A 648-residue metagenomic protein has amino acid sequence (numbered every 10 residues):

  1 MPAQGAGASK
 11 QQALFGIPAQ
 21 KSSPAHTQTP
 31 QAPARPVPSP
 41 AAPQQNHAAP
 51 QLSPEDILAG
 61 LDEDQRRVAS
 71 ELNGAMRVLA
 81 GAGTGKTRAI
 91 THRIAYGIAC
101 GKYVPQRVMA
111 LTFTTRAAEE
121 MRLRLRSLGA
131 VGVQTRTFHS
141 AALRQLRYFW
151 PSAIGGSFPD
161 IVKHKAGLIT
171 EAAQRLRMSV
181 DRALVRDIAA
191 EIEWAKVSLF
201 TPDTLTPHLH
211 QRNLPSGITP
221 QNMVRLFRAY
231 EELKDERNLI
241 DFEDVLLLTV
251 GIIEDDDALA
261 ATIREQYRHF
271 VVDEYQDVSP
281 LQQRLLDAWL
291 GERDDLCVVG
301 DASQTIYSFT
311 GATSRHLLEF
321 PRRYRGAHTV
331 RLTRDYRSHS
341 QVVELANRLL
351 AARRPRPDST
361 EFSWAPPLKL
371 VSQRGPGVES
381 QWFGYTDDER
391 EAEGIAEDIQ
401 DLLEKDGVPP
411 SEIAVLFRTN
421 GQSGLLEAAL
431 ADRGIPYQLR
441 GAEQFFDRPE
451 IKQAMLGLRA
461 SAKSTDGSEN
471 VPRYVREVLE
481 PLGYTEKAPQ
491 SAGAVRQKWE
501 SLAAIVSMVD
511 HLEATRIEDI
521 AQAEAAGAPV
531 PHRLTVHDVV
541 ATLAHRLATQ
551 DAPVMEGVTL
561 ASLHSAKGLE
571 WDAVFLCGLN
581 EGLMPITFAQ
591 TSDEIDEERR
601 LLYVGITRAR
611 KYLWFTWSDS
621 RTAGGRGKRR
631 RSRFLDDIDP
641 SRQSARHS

Functional and structural regions predicted by a protein language model:
M1-G155, P159-D160, A261, E344-N347 (+1 more regions): P-loop NTPase Walker
L14, V37, P50, P54-S70 (+7 more regions): Conserved helicase NTPase motor core
G74, Y103-R107, V131, E292-D295 (+8 more regions): Short glycine-/polar-rich loops that comprise or flank the Walker A/P-loop and associated switch/sensor motifs
V78, A82-I94, R325-H328, R334-I435 (+5 more regions): Helicase P-loop NTPase motor core
Y103-R107, S127-V133, Y148-I161, A172-A183 (+10 more regions): Short, polar/flexible loop-turn hinges at active-site or ligand-entry regions and domain interfaces
G132-Q145, I435-G457: Conserved beta-strand -> loop -> alpha-helix junction used to position metal-binding or nucleic-acid-contacting
P151-E243, Y267, T329-R331, D335 (+2 more regions): ATP-hydrolysis module of ASCE/P-loop NTPase motor domains, specifically the Walker B Asp-Glu catalytic pair
P409, S423-R433, R448-H647: Conserved helicase C-terminal RecA-like lobe
